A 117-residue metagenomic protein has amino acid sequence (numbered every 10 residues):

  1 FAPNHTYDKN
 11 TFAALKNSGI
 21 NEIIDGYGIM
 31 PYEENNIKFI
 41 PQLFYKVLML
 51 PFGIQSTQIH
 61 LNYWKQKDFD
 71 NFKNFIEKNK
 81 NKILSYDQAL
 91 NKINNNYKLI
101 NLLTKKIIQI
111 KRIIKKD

Functional and structural regions predicted by a protein language model:
F1: Acidic beta-strand-to-loop metal/phosphate-binding motif
N4-D117: Terminal accessory/targeting
